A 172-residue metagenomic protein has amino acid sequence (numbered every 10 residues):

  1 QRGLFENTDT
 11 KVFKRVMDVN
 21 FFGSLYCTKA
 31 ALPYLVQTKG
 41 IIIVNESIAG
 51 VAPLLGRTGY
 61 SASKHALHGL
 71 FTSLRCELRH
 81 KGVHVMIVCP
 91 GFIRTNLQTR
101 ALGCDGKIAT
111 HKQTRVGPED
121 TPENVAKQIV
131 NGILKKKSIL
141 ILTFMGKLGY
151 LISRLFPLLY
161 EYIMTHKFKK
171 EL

Functional and structural regions predicted by a protein language model:
L4-F5, D9-K14: Substrate-binding pocket helix/loop in short-chain dehydrogenase/reductase
F5-E6, A52-G59: Active-site loop immediately N-terminal to the catalytic Tyr-X3-Lys motif of short-chain dehydrogenase/reductase
T28, S63: Active-site helix of classical SDR
A30-K39: A short helix-coil junction within the Rossmann-fold of NAD(P)-dependent oxidoreductases
S47: Residue(s) in the substrate-gating loop at a strand-loop-helix junction that position the organic substrate next
A52, S73-H84: Active-site-adjacent segment of SDR/Rossmann-fold oxidoreductases
H80-F144: SDR active-site lid
